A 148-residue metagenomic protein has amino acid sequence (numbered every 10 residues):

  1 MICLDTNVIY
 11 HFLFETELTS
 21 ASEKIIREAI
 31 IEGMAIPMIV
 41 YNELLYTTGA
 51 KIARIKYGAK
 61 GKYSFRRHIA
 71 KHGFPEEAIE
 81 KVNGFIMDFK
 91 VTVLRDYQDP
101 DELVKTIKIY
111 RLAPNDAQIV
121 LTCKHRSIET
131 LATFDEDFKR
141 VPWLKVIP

Functional and structural regions predicted by a protein language model:
M1, V120-P148: Acidic, PIN/NYN-like endoribonuclease modules and their adjacent C-terminal/linker elements
M1-V40, T47-G61: Short, well-structured N-terminal submotif of metal-dependent ribonuclease cores
C3-D5, H11, L112-P114, D135-E136 (+1 more regions): Histidine- and aromatic-rich ligand-binding microenvironments
N7-F14, K81-G84, F89: An acidic intrinsically disordered interaction segment
V8, V40, Q118-I119, D137-F138: Alpha-helix capping/helix-boundary segments
E23-R27, I79, N83, V120: Short amphipathic alpha-helical segments and helix-helix/interface helices
R54-K81: Helix-adjacent hinge/juxtasegments
N83-T130: Active-site neighborhoods of divalent-metal-dependent phosphate/nucleic-acid chemistry enzymes
